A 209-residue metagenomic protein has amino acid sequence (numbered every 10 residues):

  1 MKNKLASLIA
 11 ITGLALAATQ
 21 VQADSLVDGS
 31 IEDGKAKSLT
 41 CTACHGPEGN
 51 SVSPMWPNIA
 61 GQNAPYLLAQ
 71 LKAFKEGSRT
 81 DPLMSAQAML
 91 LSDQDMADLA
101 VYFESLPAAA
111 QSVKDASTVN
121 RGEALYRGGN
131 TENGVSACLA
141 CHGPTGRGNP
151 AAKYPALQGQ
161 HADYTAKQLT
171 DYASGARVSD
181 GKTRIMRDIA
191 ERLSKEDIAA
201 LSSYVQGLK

Functional and structural regions predicted by a protein language model:
M1-A23: Gram-negative bacterial Sec-dependent N-terminal signal peptides
V21-S38, V52-M55, S105-E132: Electrostatic cytochrome c docking/interface patches
L26-G77: The feature marks the first
S30, K37, N63, Q70 (+6 more regions): Stable alpha-helical elements in mature extracytoplasmic
G34, C41-P47, L99, V135-P144 (+1 more regions): The canonical Cys-X-X-Cys-His
K35-L39, A64, L68, G129-L139 (+2 more regions): Sequence context surrounding c-type heme c attachment/ligation sites in exported
V52-N58, F74-D115, P150-A156, S174-A199 (+1 more regions): Axial heme c-ligation environment in periplasmic c-type cytochrome domains
